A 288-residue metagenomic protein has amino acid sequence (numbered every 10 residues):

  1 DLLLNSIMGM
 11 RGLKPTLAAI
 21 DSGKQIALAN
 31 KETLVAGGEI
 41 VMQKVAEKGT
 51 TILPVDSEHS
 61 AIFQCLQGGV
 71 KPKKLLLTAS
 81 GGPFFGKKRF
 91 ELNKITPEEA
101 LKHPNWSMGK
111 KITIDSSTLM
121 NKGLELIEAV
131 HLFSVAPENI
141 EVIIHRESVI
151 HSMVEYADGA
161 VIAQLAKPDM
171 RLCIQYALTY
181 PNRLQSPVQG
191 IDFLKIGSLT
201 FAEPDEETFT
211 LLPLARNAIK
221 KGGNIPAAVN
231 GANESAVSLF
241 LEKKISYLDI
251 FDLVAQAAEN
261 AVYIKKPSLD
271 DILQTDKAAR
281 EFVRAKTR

Functional and structural regions predicted by a protein language model:
D1-R288: Catalytic, metal-anchored helix/loop core of enzyme active sites in primary metabolism
